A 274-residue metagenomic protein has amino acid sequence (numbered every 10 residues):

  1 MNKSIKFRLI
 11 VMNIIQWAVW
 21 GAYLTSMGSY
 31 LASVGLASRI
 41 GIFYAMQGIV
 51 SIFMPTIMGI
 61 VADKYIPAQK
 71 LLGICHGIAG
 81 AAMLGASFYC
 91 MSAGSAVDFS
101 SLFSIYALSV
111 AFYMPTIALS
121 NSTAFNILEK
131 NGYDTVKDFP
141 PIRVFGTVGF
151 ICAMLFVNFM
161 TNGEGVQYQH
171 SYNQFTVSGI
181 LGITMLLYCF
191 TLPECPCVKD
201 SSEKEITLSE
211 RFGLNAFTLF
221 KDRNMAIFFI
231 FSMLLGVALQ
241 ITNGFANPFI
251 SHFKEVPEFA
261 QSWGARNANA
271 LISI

Functional and structural regions predicted by a protein language model:
M1-I52, N224-E258, R266-A270: Helix-loop boundary and gating motifs at the non-cytosolic
M1-K3, P193-F229: Juxtamembrane intracellular "pre-TM" segments in multi-pass secondary transporters
V50-I52, K137-N158: Glycine-rich segments within core transmembrane alpha-helices of 12-TM secondary carriers
F53-P67, T161-N162: Helix-to-loop junctions at the C-terminal end of transmembrane segments in multipass secondary transporters
D63-I78: Cytoplasmic membrane-interface "Motif A"-like loop-to-helix N-cap segments of 12-TM Major Facilitator Superfamily
G77-A96: C-terminal ends and interior cores of transmembrane alpha-helices in multi-pass membrane transporters/permeases
A107-F145: Cytoplasmic helix-loop-helix junction between adjacent transmembrane helices in 12-TM secondary transporters
N173-T191: Symmetry-related core transmembrane helices of the 12-TM Major Facilitator Superfamily/SLC fold
